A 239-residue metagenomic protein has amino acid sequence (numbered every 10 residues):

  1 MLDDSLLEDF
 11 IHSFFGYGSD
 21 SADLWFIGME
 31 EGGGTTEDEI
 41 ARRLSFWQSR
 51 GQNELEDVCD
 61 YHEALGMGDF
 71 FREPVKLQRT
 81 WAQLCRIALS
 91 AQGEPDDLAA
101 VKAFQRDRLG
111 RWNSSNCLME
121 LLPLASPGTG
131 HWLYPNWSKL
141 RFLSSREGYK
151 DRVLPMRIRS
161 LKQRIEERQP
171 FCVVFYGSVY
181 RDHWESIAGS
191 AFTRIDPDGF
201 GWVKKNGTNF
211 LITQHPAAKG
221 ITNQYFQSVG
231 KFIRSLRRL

Functional and structural regions predicted by a protein language model:
M1-L6, K139-K162, V179-L239: C-terminal capping/extension of enzyme domains
M1-R168, P216-K219: A polyanion-binding, active-site-adjacent surface
S13-G16, D60, F175, G199-G201 (+1 more regions): Intrinsically disordered, low-complexity N-terminal regions enriched in serine/proline/glycine with scattered basic
A22, Q169-F171, K204-N209: A short helix->loop->beta-strand "cap" motif at the edges of active sites that frequently abuts
I27-G28, I165, Q169-W184: Glycine-rich anion-binding loop/nest that anchors nucleotide
V58, V75, V101, V153 (+4 more regions): Extended aliphatic helical segments
